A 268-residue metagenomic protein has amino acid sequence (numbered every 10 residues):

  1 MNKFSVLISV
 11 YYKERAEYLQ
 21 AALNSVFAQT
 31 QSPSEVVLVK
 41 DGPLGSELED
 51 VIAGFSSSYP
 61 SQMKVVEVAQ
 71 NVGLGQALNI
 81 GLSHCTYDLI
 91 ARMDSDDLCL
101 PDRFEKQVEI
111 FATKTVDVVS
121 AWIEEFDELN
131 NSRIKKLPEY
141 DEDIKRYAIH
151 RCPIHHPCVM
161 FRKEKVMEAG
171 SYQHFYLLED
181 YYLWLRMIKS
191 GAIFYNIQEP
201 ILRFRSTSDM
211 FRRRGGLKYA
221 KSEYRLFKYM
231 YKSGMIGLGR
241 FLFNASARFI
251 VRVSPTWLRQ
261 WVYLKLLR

Functional and structural regions predicted by a protein language model:
N2-F4, F27-L38, P60-K64: Short loop->beta transition adjacent to catalytic acidic/histidine clusters or analogous donor-positioning motifs
V6-S9, E139-L217: Conserved nucleotide-sugar donor-binding catalytic segment
K13-A28: Short, well-formed alpha-helical segments that are part of the catalytic scaffolds of diverse glycosyltransferases
N24, T30, L177, Y182 (+2 more regions): C-terminal subregions of glycosyltransferases and related glycan-biosynthesis enzymes
K40-D50, Q70, D94: A conserved acidic beta->alpha catalytic loop
V68-C85, K106: Glycine-rich, basic loop-to-helix element that forms the pyrophosphate-binding segment of sugar-nucleotide handling
I90: Short aromatic/hydrophobic "clamp" motif used to bind/position activated sugar donors
D102-R133: Conserved donor NDP-sugar-binding/catalytic core segment of glycosyltransferases
